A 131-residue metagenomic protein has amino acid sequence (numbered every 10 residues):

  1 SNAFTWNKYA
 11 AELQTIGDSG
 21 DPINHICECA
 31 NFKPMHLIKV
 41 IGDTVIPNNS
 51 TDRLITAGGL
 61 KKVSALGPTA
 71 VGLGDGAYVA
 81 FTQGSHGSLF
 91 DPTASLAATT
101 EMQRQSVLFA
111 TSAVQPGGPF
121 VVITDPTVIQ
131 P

Functional and structural regions predicted by a protein language model:
S1-K33, G42, N49-S50, T56-A70 (+3 more regions): Mobile cap/lid helix-loop segments that gate and shape the active-site cleft of serine hydrolases
H36-K39, V79-A80: Structural recognition of the beta-strand scaffold that forms the well-ordered cores of secreted hydrolase catalytic
G42-D43, D125: Intrinsically disordered, low-complexity regions
D43-P47, G87-L89: Flexible loop/turn segments at secondary-structure boundaries
G58-T100: Catalytic histidine neighborhood in serine/cysteine hydrolases with alpha/beta-hydrolase-type architecture
T82-P131: Catalytic active-site module of serine/aspartate enzymes centered on a nucleophile-bearing elbow/loop
